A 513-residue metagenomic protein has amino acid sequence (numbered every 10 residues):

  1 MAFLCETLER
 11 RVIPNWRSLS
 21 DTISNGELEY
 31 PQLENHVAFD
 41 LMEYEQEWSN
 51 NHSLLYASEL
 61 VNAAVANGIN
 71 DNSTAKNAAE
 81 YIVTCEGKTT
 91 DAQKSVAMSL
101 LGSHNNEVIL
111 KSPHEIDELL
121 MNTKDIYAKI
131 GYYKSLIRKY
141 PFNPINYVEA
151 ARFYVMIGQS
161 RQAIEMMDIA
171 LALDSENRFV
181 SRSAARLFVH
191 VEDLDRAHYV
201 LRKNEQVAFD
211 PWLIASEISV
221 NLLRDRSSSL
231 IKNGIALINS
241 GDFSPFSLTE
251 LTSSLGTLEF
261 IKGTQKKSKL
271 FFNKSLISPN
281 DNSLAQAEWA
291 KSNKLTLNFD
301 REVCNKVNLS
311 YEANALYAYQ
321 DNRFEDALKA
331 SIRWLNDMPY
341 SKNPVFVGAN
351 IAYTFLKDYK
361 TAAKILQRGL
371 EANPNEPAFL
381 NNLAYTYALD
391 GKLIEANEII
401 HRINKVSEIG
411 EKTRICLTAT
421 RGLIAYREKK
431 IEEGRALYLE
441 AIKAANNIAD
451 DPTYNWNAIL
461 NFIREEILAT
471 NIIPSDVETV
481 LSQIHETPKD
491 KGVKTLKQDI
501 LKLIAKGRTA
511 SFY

Functional and structural regions predicted by a protein language model:
A2, A38-W48, N72-C85, Q93 (+15 more regions): Alpha-helical repeat scaffolds
S18-N50, E59, V65-G68, L110-S135 (+5 more regions): Alpha-helical segment of the N-proximal tetratricopeptide repeat
S24, E59-N62, N77, S95 (+14 more regions): "A position-specific structural signal for the A-helix of alpha-solenoid helical repeats
H52, G87, P141, S175 (+10 more regions): Short coil turns that delineate tetratricopeptide repeat
L55, H114, I145, R178-F179 (+9 more regions): Start-of-helix register in tetratricopeptide repeats
A64-A66, L120, Y154, F188 (+7 more regions): Residue at a conserved register position within TPR or TPR-like alpha-solenoid repeats
N67-I69, T123, I157, V191 (+7 more regions): Structural motif corresponding to the intra-repeat A-B loop/turn of tetratricopeptide repeats
L251, G256, F260-L270, K274 (+2 more regions): Core solenoid repeat modules with strong leucine/isoleucine-rich periodicity, prominently canonical LRR arrays but also
